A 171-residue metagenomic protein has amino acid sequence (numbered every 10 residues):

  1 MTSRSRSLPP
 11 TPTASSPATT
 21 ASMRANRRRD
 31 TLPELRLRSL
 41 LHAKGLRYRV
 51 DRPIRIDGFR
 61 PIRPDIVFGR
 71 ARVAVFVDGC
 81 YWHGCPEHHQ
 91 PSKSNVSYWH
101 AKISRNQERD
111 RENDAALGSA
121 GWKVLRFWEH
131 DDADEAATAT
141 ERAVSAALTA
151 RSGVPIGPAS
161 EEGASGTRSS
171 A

Functional and structural regions predicted by a protein language model:
M1-A171: Nucleic-acid endo/exonuclease domains
